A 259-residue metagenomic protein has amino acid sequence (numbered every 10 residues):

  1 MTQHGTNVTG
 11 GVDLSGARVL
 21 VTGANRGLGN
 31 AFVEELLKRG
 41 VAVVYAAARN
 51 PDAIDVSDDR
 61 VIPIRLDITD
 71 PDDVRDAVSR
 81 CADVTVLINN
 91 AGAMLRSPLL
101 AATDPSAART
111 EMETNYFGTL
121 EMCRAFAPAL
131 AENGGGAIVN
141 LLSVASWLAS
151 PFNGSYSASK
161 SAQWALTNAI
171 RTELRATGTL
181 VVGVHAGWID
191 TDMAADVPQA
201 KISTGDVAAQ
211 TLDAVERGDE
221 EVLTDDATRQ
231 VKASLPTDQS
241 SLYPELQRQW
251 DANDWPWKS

Functional and structural regions predicted by a protein language model:
N25-R26: Conserved glycine-rich cofactor-binding loop
L37-D55: Conserved glycine-rich Rossmann-like NAD(P)H-binding loop of the short-chain dehydrogenase/reductase
D58-P71: Rossmann-fold cofactor-recognition segment
M94-R109, F152-S155: Conserved mid-core segment of classical short-chain dehydrogenase/reductases
C123, S159: Active-site helix of classical SDR
S143: Residue(s) in the substrate-gating loop at a strand-loop-helix junction that position the organic substrate next
K201, G205-S259: C-terminal tail/cap regions
